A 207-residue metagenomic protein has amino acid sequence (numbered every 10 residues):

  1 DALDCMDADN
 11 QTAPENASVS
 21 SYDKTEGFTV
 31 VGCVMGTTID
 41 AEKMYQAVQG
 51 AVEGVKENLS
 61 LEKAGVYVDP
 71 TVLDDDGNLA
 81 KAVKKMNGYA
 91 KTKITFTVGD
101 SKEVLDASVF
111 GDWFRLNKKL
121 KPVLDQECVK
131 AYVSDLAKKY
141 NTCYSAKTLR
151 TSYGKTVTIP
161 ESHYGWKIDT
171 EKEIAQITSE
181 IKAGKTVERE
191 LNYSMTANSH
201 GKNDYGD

Functional and structural regions predicted by a protein language model:
D1-D207: Surface-exposed, secretory/extracytoplasmic low-complexity segments enriched in Ser/Thr/Asn/Gly/Pro
